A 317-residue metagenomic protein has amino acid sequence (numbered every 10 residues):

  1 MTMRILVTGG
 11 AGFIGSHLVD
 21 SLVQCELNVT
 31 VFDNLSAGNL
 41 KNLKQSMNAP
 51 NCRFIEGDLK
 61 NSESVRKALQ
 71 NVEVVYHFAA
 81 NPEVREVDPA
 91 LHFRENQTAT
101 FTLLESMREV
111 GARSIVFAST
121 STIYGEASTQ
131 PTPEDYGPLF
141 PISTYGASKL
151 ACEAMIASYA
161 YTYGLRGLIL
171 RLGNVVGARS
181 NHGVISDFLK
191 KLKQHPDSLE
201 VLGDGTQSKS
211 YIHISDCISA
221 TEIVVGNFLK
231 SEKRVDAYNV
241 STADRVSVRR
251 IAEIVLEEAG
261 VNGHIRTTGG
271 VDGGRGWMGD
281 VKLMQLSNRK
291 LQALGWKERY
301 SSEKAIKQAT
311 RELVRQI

Functional and structural regions predicted by a protein language model:
M1-V175, Q308: N-terminal Rossmann-like NAD(P)+-binding domain of SDR-like oxidoreductases, especially those catalyzing
T8, R94-Q97, Y145-G146, H182 (+3 more regions): Short, solvent-exposed loop/helix junctions and linker helices that flank or host conserved functional motifs
A11, L35, G173-V176, G203-T206 (+2 more regions): Structured beta->alpha junctions
E63-R66, E73, A90, F101 (+6 more regions): Residues in well-ordered alpha-helical elements
V87-L91, T144, R179-N181, I212 (+1 more regions): Short, solvent-exposed loop/turn segments at secondary-structure boundaries
Q130-P131, H182-K191: A glycine/serine/threonine-rich, flexible loop-to-helix segment that serves as the NAD(P) cofactor-binding "lid"
A151, M155, Y159, F188 (+2 more regions): Hydrophobic alpha-helix immediately C-terminal to the catalytic Tyr-X-X-X-Lys motif of short-chain
K193-I317: C-terminal substrate-binding subdomain of Rossmann-fold SDR/epimerase-dehydratase oxidoreductases
